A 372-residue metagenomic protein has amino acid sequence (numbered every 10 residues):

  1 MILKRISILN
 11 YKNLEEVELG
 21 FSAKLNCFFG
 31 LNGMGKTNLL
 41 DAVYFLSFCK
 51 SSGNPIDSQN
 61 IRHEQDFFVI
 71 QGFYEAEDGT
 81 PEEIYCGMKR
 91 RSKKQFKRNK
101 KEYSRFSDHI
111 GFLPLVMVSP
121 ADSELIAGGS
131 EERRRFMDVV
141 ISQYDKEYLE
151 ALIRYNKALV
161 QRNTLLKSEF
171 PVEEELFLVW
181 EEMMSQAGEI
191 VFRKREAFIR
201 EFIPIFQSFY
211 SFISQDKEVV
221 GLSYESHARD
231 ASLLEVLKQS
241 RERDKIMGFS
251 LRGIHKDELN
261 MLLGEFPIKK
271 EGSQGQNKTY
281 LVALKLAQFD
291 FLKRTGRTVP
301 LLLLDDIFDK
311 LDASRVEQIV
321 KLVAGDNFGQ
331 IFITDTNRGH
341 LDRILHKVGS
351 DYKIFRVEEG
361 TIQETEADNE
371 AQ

Functional and structural regions predicted by a protein language model:
M1-L31, V172-Q186, I190-L303, K310 (+4 more regions): Conserved NTPase motor "head" modules and their coupling/switch loops across ABC/AAA+ ATPases, GTPases, and GHKL ATPases
K36: Conserved lysine of the Walker
V43, I354-F355: Conserved short hydrophobic beta-strand within the ABC ATPase nucleotide-binding domain
F45-D57, A287-T295: Post-Walker A helix-loop "phosphate-sensing" segment adjacent to the P-loop in P-loop NTPases
F48-I126, S130-E132, I141-Y144, Y148 (+3 more regions): Nucleotide-state sensing region of NTPase/ATPase domains
G72, Q330-N337: Structural recognition of the conserved hydrophobic beta-strand(s) that form the central parallel beta-sheet of P-loop
Y103-L115, S119-E182, Q186, E364-T365: A conserved P-loop NTPase coupling/switch region
